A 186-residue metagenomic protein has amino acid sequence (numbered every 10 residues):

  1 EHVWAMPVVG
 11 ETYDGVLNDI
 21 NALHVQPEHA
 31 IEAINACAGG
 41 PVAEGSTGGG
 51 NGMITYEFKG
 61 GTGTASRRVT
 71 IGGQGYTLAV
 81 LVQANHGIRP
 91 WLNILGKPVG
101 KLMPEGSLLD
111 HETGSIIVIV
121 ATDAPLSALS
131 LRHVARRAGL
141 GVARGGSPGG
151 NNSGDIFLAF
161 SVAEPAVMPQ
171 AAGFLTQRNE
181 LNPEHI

Functional and structural regions predicted by a protein language model:
E1-I186: A structural signal for small-residue-enriched, beta-sheet-centric alpha/beta enzyme cores and oligomeric scaffold folds
